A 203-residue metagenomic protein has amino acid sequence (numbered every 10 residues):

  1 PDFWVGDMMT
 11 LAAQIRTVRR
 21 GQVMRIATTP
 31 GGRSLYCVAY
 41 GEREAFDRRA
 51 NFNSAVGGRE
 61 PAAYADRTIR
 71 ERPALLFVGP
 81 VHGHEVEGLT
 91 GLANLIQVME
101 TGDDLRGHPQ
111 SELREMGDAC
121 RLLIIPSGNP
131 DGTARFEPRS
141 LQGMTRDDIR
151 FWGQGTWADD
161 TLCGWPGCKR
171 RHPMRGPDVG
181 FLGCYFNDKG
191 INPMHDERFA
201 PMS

Functional and structural regions predicted by a protein language model:
P1-D7: Extreme N-terminal flexible tails
W4, T29-Y36, E85-L92, A200-P201: Phosphate/oxyanion-binding active-site loops and adjacent basic polyanion-contact surfaces
M8-R67: Soluble metallo-hydrolase cores and metallopeptidase-like ectodomains found primarily in the secretory/periplasmic
V18-R19, G79, S111, G180: A general structural-boundary detector
I26-T28, Y40, G79-H82, I125-N129 (+1 more regions): Active-site-proximal beta-strand/loop segments in catalytic clefts of secreted hydrolases
R72, V86-S203: Active-site/substrate-binding loop(s) of hydrolase catalytic cores
A74-F77: Conserved beta-strand elements of the Class I
